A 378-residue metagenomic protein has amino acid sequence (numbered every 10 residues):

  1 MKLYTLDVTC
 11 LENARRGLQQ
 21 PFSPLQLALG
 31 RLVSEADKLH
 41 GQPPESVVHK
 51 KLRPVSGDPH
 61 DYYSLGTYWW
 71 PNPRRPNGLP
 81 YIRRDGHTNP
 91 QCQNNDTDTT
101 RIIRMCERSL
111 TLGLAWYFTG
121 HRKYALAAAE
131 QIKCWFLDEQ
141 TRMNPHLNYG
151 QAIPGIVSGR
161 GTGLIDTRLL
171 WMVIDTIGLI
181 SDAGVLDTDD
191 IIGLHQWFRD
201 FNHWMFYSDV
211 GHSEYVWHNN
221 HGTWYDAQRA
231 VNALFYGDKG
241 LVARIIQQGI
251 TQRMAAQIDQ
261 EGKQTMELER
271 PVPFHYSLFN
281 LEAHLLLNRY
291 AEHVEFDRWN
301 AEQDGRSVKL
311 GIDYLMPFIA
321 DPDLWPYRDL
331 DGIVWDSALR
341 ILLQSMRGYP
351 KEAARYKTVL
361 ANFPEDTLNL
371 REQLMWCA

Functional and structural regions predicted by a protein language model:
M1-G211, E292-A378: Extracellular glycan-targeting catalytic surfaces
T67, M143, R160-L278: Active-site cradle of extracellular carbohydrate-active enzymes
M105, S109-L112, D226, N280 (+1 more regions): TPR repeat positional signature
R270-N280, A301-V308: Short amphipathic alpha-helix initiation/capping segments at coil-to-helix junctions
